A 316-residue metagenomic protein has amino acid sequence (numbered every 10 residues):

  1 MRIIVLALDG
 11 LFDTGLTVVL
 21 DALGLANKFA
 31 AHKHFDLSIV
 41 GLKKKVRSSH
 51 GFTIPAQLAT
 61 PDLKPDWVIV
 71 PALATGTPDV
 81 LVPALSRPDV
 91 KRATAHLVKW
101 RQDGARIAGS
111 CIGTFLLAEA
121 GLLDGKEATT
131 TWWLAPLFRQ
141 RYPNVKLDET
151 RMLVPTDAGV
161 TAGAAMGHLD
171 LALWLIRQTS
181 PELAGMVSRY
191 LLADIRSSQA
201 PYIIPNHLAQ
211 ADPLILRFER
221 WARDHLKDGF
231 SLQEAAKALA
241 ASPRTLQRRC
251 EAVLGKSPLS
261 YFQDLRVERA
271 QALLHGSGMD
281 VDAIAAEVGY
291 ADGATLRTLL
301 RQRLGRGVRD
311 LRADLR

Functional and structural regions predicted by a protein language model:
M1-I107, L116-A118, R177, A184-G185 (+1 more regions): Extended, subdomain-level signal for the structured scaffold at the beginning of enzyme domains
K33-F35, D124, P143: Residue-level signal for beta-strand positions within conserved beta-sheet cores that form or flank
F52-P55, P143-V145, A162-G163: Short, surface-exposed amphipathic charged segments that create phosphate/polyanion-binding patches used for binding
Q102-I107, L122-E127, A158: Short active-site oxyanion
G121-L122, S180: Basic phosphate/pyrophosphate-binding loop/patch that engages nucleotide-derived ligands
L123-L137, K146: A short alpha->loop->secondary-structure connector
W132-A135, R141, T150, V154-N206: An amphipathic alpha-helical interaction segment
